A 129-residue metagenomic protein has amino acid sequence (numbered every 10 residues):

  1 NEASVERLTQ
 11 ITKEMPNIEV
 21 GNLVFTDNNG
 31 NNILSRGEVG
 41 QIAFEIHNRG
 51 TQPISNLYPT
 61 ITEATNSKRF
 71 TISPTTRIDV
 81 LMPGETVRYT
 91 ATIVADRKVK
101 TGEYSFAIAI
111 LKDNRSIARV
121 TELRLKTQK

Functional and structural regions predicted by a protein language model:
N1-I11, V94-K129: Terminal connector regions
V5-S35, T127-K129: Low-complexity, acidic Ser/Thr/Pro/Gly-rich terminal tails and inter-domain linkers that flank the onset of structured
R36-A43, V87-R88, G102-S105: Short, solvent-exposed loop/turn segments enriched in Ser/Thr/Gly
I46-G50: Asparagine-centered strand-capping/turn motif at beta-strand->loop junctions
T51-N56: Short acidic/proline- and small/hydrophobic-mixed sequence motifs that coincide with surface turns and coil-to-beta
L57-I61: Hydrophobic beta-strand segments
T62-S73, R115: Short aromatic-acidic-glycine turn motif
K68-K98: Intrinsically disordered, low-complexity Pro/Gly/Ser/Thr-rich segments with frequent PxxP/GP/PP motifs and embedded
